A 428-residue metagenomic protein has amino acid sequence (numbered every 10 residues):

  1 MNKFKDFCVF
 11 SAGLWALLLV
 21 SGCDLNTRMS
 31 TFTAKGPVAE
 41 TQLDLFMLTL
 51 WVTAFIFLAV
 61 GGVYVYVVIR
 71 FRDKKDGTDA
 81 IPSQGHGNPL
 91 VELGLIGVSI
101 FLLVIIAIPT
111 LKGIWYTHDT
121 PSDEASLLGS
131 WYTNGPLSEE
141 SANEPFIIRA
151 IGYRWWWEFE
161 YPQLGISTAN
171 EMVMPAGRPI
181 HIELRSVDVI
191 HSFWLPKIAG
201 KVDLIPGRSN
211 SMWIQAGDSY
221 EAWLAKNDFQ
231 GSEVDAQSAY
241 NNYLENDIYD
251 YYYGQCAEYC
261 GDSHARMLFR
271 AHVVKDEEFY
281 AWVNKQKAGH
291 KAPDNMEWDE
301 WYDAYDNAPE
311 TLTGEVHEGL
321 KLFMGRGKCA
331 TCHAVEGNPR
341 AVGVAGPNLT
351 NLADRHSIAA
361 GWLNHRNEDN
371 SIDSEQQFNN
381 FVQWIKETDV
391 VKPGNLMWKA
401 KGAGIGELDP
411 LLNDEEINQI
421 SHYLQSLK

Functional and structural regions predicted by a protein language model:
M1-V60: Hydrophobic alpha-helical segments
A16, W51-V65, L93, G97-A107: Hydrophobic alpha-helical transmembrane segments of multipass integral membrane proteins
D24-F46, V68-K328, E336-V344, A359-Q425: Non-transmembrane, membrane-proximal soluble domains of secreted or membrane proteins
H333: Helix-to-catalytic-loop junction in kinase catalytic cores
